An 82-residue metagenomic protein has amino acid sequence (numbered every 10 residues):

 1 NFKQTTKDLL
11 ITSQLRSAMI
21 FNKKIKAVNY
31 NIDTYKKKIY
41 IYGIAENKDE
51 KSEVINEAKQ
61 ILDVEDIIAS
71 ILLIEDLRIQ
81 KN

Functional and structural regions predicted by a protein language model:
N1-N82: N-terminal targeting leaders
